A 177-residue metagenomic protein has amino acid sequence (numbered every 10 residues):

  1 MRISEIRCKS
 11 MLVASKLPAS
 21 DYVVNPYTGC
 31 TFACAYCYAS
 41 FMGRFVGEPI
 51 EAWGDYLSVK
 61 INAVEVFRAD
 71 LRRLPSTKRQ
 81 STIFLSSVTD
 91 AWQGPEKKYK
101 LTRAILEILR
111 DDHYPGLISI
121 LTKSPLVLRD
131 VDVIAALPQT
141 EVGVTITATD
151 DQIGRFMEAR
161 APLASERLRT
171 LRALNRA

Functional and structural regions predicted by a protein language model:
M1-C30, A35, S40-K78: N-terminal [4Fe-4S]-dependent radical SAM core
N62-A177: Conserved AdoMet/S-adenosylmethionine-binding subsite of the radical SAM
